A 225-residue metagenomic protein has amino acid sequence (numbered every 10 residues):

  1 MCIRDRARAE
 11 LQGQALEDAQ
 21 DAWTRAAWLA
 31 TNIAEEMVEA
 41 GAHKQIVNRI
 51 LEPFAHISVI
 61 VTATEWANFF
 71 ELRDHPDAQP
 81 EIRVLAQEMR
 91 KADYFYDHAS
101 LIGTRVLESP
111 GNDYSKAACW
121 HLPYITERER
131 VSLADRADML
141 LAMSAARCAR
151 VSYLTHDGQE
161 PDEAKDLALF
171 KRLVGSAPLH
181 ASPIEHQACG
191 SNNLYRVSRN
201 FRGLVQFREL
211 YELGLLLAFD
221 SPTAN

Functional and structural regions predicted by a protein language model:
R4-N225: A conserved ligand/cofactor-binding region detector
